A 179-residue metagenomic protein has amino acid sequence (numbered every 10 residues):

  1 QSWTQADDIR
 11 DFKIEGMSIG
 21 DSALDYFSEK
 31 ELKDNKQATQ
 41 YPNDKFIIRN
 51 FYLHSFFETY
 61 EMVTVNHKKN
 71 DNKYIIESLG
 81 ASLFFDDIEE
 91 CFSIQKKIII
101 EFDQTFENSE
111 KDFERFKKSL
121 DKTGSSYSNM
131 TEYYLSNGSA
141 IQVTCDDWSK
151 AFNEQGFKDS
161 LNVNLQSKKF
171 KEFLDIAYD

Functional and structural regions predicted by a protein language model:
T4-D11, K33-T105, S109-D179: Amphipathic N-proximal alpha-helical interface segments
E15-T39: N-terminal targeting signals for Sec/Tat export/insertion, comprising classic cleavable signal peptides
